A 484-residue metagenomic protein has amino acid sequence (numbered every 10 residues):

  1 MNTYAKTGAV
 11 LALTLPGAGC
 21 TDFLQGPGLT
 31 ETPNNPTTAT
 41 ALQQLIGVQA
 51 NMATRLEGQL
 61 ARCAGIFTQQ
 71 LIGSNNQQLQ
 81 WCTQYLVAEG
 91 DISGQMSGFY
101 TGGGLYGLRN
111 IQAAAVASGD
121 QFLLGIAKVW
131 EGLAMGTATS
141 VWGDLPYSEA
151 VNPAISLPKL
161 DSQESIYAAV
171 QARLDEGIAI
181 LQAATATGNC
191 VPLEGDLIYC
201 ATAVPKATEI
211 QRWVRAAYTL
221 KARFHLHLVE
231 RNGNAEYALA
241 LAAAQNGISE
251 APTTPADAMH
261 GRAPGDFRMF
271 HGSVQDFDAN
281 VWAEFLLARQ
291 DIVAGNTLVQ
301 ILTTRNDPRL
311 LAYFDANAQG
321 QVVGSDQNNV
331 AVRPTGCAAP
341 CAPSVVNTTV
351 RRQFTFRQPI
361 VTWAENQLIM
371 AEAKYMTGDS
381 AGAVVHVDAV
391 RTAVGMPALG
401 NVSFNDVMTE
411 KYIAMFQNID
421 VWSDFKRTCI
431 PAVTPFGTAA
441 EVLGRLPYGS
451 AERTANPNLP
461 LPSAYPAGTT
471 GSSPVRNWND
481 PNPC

Functional and structural regions predicted by a protein language model:
M1-G8: Bacterial N-terminal signal peptides that target proteins for export
C20-G73, G98, V433-C484: Membrane-proximal, proline-rich intrinsically disordered regions
T38-A39, G73-I369, M376-H386, V402 (+1 more regions): Structured, solvent-exposed acidic/aromatic patches
Q59-L60, T409, I413-R427: Bilobed periplasmic-binding protein-like "clamshell/Venus-flytrap" ligand-binding domains
L160-S165, T392-I413, Q417: Conserved catalytic neighborhood of penicillin-recognizing serine enzymes
P359, A364, L368, Y375-P397 (+5 more regions): Flexible, acidic glycine-rich loops studded with aromatic residues
